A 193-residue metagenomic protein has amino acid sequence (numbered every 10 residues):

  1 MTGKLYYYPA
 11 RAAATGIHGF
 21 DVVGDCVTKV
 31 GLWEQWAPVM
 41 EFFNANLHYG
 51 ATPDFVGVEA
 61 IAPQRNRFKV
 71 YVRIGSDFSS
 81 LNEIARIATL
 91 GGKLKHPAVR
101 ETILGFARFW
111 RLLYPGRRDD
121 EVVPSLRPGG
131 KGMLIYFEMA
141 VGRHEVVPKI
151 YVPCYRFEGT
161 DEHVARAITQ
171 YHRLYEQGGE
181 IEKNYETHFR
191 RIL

Functional and structural regions predicted by a protein language model:
M1-N66, V72-S76: Fungal eukaryote-biased detector of long internal structured cores
L5, L32, F43, L47 (+11 more regions): Generic detector of leucine side chains in alpha-helical contexts
G16-I17, R67-F68, L81-E83, T160-H163: A short acidic (Asp/Glu
F20, F42-F43, F55, F68 (+5 more regions): Phenylalanine-focused residue identity feature
D21-Q35, V39-M40, I84-F109, A167-Q177: Short amphipathic alpha-helical linker/capping segments at the junctions of internal repeats and modular domains
V72-R86: Long, repeat-rich segments with strong aromatic
H96-T102, F106, W110, Y114-L193: Extended, charge-rich low-complexity regions and/or helical-solenoid scaffolds
